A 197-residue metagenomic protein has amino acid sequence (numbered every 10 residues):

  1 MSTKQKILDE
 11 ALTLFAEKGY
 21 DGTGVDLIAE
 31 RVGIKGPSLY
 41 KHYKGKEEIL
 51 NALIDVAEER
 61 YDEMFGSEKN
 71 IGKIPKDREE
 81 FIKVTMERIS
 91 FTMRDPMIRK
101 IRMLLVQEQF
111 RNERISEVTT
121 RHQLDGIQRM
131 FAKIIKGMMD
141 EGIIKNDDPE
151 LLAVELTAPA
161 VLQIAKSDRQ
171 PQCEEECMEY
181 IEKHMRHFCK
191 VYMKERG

Functional and structural regions predicted by a protein language model:
Q5, D9, M103: Short alpha-helical elements of helix-turn-helix
K6, L14-V56: Helix-turn-helix
K46, L53, A57-Y61, T85 (+5 more regions): Hydrophobic/aromatic residues within well-ordered alpha-helical segments
A52, G66-R99, E150-L156, G197: Hydrophobic alpha-helical connector segments
M86-R94, R102-F110, F188-Y192: Helix-loop "lid/cap" segments that line or gate small-molecule binding pockets
R94, K100, V106, E113-D140: Amphipathic alpha-helical packing segments from all-alpha helical-bundle domains
E117, R121, I135-H187, G197: Hydrophobic/aromatic-rich alpha-helical bundle segments in the mid-to-C-terminal region
